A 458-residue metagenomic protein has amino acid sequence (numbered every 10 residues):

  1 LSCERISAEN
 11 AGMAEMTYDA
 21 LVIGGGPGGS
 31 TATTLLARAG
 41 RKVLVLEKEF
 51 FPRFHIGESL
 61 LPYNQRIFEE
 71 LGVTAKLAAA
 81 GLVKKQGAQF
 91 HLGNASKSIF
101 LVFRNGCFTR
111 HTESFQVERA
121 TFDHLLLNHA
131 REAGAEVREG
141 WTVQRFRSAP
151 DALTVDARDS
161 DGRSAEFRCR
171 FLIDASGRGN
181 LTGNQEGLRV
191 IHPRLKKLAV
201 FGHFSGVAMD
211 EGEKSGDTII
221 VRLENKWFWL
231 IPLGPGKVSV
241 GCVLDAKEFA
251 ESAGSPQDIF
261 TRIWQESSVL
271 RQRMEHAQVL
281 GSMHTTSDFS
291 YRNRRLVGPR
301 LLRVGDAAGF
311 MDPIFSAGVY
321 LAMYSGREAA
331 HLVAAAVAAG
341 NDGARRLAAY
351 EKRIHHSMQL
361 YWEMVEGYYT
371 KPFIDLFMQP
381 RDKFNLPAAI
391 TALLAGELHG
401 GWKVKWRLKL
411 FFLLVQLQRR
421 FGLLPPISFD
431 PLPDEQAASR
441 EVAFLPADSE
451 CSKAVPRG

Functional and structural regions predicted by a protein language model:
A14-G26: Beta1/beta-strand and adjacent pyrophosphate-binding region of the FAD-binding site in flavoprotein oxidoreductases
L21, A37-I56: Glycine-rich FAD pyrophosphate-binding loop
G29-S30: N-terminal Rossmann-fold NAD(P) dinucleotide-binding loop
H55-A95: N-terminal FAD cofactor-binding segment of flavoenzymes
A80, A250-L332, A338-A349, H356: FAD/FMN-dependent oxidoreductases across multiple families
C107-N128, A250-S255: Short beta-strand to alpha-helix junction loop
H129-L270: Predominantly flavin-linked oxidoreductase catalytic cores and closely associated redox partners
H331-G458: C-terminal helical "tail/cap" subdomain of flavin- and related membrane-associated enzymes
